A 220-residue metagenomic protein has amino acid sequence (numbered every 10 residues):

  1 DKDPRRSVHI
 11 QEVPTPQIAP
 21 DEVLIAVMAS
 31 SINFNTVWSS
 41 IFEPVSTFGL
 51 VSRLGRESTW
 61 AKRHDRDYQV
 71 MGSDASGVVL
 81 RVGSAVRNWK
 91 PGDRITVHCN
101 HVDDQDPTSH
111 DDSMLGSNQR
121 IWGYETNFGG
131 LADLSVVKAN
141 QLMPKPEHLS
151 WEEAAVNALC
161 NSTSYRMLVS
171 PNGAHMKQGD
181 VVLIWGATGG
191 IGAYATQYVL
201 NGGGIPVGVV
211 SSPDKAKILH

Functional and structural regions predicted by a protein language model:
K2-P4: Proline/serine/threonine-rich low-complexity linkers at boundaries of modular beta-sandwich domains
P14-S31, V45-Q105, P146: Glycine-rich beta-strand-centered segment in the early N-terminal region that forms part of a ligand/cofactor-binding
A29, N100-H101, Q141, T188 (+1 more regions): Flexible, active-site-proximal loop/turn residues at the rims of small-molecule/cofactor binding pockets and catalytic
F34-S40, D106: Cytochrome P450 core scaffold surrounding the K-helix E-X-X-R motif and the conserved "meander" helix-loop region
H101-D133: Cysteine-cluster motifs in flexible loop/terminal segments that predominantly coordinate metals
V136-P144: Structured surface patches comprising rigid loops and adjacent beta-strands/short helices at the edges of well-ordered
L149-H220: Mid-domain Rossmann-like dinucleotide-binding core that forms the NAD(H)/NADP(H) cofactor-binding site
